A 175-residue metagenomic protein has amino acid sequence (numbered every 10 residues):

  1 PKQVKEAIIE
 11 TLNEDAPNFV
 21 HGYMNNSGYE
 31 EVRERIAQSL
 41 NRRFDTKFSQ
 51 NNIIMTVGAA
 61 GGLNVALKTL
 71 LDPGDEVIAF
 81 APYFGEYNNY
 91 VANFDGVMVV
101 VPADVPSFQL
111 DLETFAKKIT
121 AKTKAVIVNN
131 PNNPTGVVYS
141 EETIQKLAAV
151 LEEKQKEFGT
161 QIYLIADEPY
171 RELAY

Functional and structural regions predicted by a protein language model:
P1-G58, V65: N-terminal small-domain helix-loop-helix segment of the aminotransferase-like
K47-I53, P73-E76, K122, T160-Q161: Short acidic capping loops at alpha-helix termini that bridge into adjacent secondary structure
G58-N64, A81-P82, G136, A174: Short N-terminal helix/helix-N-cap motif within the alpha/beta-hydrolase-1
T69-V91: Conserved PLP-anchoring active-site segment centered on the Schiff-base-forming lysine
A81, V100-V105: Short beta->alpha connector loops at strand-helix junctions that form conserved, small/polar/Pro-enriched
A92-V99: A short helix-loop-beta submotif of the ANL/AMP-binding
V105-Y175: Active-site phosphate-binding strand-loop segment of PLP-dependent enzymes
